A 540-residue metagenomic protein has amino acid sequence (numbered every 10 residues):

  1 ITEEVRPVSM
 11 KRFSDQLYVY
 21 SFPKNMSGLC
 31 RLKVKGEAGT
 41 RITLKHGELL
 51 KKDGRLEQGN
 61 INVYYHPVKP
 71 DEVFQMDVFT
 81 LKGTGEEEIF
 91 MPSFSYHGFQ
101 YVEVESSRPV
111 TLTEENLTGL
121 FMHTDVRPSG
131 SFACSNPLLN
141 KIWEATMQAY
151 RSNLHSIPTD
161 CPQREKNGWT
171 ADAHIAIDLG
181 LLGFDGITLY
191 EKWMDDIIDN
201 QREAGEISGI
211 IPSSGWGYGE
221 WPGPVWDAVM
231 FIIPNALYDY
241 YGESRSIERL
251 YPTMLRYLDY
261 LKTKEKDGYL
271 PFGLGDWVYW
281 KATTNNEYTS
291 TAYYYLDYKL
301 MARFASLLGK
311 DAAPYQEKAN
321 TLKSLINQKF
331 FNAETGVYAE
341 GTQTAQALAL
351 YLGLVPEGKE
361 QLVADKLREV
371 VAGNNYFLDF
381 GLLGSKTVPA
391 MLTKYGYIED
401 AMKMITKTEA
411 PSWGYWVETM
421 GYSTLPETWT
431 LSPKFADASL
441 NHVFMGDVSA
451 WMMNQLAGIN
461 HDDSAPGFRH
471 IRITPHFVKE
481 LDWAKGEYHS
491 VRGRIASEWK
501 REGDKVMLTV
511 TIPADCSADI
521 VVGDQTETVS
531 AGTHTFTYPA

Functional and structural regions predicted by a protein language model:
I1-E4, E317, E399-A540: Non-catalytic C-terminal accessory modules of carbohydrate-active enzymes
I1-R164, A171-D172, T188-E191, A204 (+4 more regions): Extracellular/oxidizing-compartment recognition motifs
Y101, P109-A145, R151, P158-I210 (+8 more regions): Active-site acid/base region of carbohydrate-active enzymes
Y218-G219: Conserved, well-structured interaction surfaces
P234, T291, Y298, A345-Q346 (+1 more regions): TPR repeat positional signature
L258, Q316, K323, N327 (+6 more regions): Generic hydrophobic alpha-helical scaffold/packing signal
N332, G336-D437: Extracellular polysaccharide-recognition and catalytic grooves
